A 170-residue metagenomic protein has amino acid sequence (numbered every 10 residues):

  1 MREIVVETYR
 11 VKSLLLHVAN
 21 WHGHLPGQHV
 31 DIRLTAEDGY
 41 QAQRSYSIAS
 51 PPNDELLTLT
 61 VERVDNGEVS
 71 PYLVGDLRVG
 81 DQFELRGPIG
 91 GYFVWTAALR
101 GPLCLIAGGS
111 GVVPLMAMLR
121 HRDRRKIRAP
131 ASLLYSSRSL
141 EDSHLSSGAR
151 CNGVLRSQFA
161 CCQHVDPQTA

Functional and structural regions predicted by a protein language model:
M1-D81, S137-S139, H164-T169: Ferredoxin-reductase
N66-A170: FNR/FR-type flavoprotein reductase catalytic core
